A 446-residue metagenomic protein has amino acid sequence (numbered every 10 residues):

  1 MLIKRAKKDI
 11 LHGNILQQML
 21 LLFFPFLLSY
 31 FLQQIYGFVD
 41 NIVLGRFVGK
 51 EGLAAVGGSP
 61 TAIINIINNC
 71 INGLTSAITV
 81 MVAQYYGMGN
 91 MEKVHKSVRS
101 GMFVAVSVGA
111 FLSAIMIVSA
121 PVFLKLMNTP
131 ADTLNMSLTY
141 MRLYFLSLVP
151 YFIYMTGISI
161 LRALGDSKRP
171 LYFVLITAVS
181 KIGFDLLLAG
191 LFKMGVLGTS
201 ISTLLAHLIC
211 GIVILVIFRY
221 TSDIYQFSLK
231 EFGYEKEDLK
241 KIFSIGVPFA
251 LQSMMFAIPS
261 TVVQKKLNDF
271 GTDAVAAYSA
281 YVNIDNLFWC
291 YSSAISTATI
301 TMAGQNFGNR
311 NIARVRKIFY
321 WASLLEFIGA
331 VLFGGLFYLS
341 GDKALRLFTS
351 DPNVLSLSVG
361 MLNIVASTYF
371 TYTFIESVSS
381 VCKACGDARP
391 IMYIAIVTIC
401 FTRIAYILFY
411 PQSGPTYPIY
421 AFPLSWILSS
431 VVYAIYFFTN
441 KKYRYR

Functional and structural regions predicted by a protein language model:
M1-F23, V82-S147, L191-V247, A303-T368 (+1 more regions): Short alpha-helical transmembrane segments in multi-pass integral membrane proteins
I10-K50, A62-S76, M81, V106-S113 (+4 more regions): N-terminal transmembrane alpha-helices
L21-D40, L143, Y154, T177 (+5 more regions): Transmembrane helical elements of multi-pass membrane transporters/channels
F26, Y30, I42, V80 (+15 more regions): Transmembrane alpha-helix boundary and packing residues in multipass membrane permease domains and related
F31, I35-A54, L124-A131, L187-M194 (+4 more regions): Helix-terminus/linker motif at the lipid-water interface of multi-pass membrane proteins
V48-A62, S137, M141, S200 (+3 more regions): Small-residue hotspots at the loop-to-helix junctions and early N-terminal turns of transmembrane alpha-helices
L53-A114, Y151-P170, A277-G341, Y372-I394 (+1 more regions): Small-residue-rich hydrophobic transmembrane alpha-helices
T75, L143-R162, P170-K181, T199-I214 (+4 more regions): Short runs within selected transmembrane alpha-helices of multi-pass transporters and secretion channels
